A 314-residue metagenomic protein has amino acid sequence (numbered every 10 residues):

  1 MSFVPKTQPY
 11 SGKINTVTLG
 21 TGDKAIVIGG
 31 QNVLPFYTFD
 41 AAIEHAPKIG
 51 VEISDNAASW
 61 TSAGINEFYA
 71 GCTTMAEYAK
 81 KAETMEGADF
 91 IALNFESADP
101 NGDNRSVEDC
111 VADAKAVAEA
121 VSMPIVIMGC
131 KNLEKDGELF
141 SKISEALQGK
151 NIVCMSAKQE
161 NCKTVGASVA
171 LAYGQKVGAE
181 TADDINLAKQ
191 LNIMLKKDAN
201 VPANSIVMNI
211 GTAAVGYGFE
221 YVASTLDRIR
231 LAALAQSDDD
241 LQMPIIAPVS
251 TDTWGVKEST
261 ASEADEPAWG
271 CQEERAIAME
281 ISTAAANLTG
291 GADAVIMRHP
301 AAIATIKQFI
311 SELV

Functional and structural regions predicted by a protein language model:
M1-Y69: N-terminal amphipathic alpha-helix/helix-capping segment at the start of soluble metabolic enzymes
P47-I53, D89-L93, M123-G129, K150-A157 (+4 more regions): Hydrophobic faces of well-ordered beta-strands that scaffold small-molecule active sites in alpha/beta enzyme cores
K48-Y78, G102-R105, G129-L133, M155-A157 (+2 more regions): Active-site mouth loops of central-metabolism enzymes
W60-E67, G87-A116, V121, I127-E134 (+2 more regions): Glycine-rich, proline-tolerant flexible connector loops at the mouths of alpha/beta enzymes
G71-E83, L139-F140, A278-A286: Short, acidic/polar
A82-E86, A112-A120, S141-Q148, V165-Y173 (+1 more regions): Acidic (Asp/Glu)-rich catalytic clusters
G102-M128, S144-G149, D227-A247, I306 (+1 more regions): Alpha-helix-loop-beta-strand connector modules within alpha/beta enzyme cores
E160-F309: Catalytic alpha/beta core domains of metabolic enzymes, predominantly
